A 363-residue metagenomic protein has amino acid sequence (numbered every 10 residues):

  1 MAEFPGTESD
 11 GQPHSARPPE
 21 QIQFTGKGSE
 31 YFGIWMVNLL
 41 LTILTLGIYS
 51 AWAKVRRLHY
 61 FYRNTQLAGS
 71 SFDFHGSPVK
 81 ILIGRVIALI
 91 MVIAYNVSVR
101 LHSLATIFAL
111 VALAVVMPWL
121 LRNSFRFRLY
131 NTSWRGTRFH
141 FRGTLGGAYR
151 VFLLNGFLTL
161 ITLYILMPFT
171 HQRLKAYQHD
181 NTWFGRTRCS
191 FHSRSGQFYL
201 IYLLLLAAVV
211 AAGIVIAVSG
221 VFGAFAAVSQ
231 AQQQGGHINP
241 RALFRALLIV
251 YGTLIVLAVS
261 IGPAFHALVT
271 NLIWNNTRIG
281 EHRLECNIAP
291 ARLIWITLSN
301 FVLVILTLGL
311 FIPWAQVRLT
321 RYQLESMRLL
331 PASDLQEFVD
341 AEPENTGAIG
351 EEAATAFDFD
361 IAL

Functional and structural regions predicted by a protein language model:
A2-V37, W52-V86, N123-F152, T170-L205 (+2 more regions): Membrane-interface extramembranous regions at the lipid-water interface
I34, L110, I201, L205 (+4 more regions): Pore-lining and gate-forming transmembrane alpha-helices of multi-pass membrane transport proteins
M36-K54, A114, F152-R173, L298-R318: Hydrophobic, aromatic-rich membrane-embedded alpha-helical segments
L40-L41, T45, I81-N96, A112-L120 (+3 more regions): Hydrophobic alpha-helical transmembrane segments of multi-pass integral membrane proteins
I43, L110-A114, L160, Y164 (+4 more regions): Residue-level hotspots within the lipid-embedded alpha helices of multi-pass solute transporters
M91-L113, A212-G262, Q316, T320-D334 (+2 more regions): Membrane-helix interface segments in multi-pass membrane proteins
R138, Y149-L247: Generic multipass alpha-helical transmembrane bundles of integral membrane proteins
V304, D334-L363: Short hydrophobic helical membrane-anchoring segments positioned at the boundary with long low-complexity
